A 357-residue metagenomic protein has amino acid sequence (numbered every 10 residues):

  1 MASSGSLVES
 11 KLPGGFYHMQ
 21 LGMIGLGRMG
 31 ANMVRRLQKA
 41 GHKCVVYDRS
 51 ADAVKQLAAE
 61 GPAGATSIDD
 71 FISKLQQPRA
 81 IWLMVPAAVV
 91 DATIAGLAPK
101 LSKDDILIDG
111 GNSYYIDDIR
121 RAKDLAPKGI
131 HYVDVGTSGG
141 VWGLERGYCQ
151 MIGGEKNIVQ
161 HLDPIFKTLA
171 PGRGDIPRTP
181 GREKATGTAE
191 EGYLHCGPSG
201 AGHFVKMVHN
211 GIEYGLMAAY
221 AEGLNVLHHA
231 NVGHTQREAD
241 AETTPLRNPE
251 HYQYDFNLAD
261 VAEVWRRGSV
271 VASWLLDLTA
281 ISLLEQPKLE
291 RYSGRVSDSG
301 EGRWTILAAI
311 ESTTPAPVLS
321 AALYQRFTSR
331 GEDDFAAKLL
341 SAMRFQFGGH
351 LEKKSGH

Functional and structural regions predicted by a protein language model:
S4-A80, D104-D105, V141-E145, F345: NAD(P)+-binding Rossmann beta1-loop-alpha1 motif at the extreme N-terminus of oxidoreductases
L7, K11-L26, V34-R35, Q160 (+3 more regions): NAD(P)-dependent Rossmann-like dehydrogenase/reductase catalytic/cofactor-binding core
C44, G64, L107, H131-V133 (+1 more regions): Hydrophobic beta-strand scaffold residues
V45, E145-A170, K206-Y214: Short beta-strand and adjoining strand-loop segment in the mid-core of the Rossmann-like NAD(P)-dependent dehydrogenase
D69, I81-L97, Y114-D117: Beta-loop-alpha module in the N-terminal Rossmann-like domain of NAD(P)-dependent dehydrogenases, especially those
L83-V85, G110, T168: Short, well-ordered coil/turn residues at beta-beta hairpins and beta-strand->alpha-helix junctions within
I106, G111-V159: Rossmann-fold NAD(P)-binding glycine/threonine-rich loop
